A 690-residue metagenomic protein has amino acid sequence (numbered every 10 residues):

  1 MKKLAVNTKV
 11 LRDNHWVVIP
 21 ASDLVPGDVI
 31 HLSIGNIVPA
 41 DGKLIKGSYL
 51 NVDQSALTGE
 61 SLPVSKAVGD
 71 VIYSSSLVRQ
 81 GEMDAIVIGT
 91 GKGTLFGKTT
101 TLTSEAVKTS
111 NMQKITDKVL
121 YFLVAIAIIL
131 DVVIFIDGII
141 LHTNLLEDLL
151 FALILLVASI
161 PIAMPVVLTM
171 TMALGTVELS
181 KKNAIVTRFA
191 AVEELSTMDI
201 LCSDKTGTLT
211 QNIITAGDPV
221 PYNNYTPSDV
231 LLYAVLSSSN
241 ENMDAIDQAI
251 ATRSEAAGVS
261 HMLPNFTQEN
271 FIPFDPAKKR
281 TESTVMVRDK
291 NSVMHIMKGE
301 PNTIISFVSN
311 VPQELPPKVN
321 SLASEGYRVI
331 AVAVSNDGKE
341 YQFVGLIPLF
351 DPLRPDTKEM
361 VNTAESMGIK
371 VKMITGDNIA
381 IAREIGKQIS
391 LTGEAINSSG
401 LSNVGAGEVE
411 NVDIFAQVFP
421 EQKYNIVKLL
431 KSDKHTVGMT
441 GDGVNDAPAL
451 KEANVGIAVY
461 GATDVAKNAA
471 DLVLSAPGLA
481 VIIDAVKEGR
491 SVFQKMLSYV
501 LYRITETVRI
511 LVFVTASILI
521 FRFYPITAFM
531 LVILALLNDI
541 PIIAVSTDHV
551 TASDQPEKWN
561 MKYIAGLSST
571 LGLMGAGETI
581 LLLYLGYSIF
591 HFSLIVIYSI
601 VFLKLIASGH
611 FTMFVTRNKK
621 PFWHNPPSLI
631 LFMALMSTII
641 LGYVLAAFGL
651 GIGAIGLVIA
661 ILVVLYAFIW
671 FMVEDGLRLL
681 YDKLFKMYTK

Functional and structural regions predicted by a protein language model:
M1-A5, K92, T103-K182, A191 (+6 more regions): Hydrophobic alpha-helical segments characteristic of transmembrane helices in integral membrane transporters
M1-L11, F96, T100-T103, Q113 (+7 more regions): Juxtamembrane helix-loop transition segments at the membrane interface in multi-pass membrane proteins
A5-D117, D229-L231, R328-A331, N403-D413 (+1 more regions): Cytosolic catalytic regions of P-type ion-transporting ATPases
N51-D53, L57-T58, Q211-L231, K387-S390 (+4 more regions): Basic, amphipathic juxtamembrane/active-site segments that coordinate anionic phosphate or diphosphate groups
A127-L130, I134, N242, G393-M439 (+3 more regions): Membrane-embedded transport module
L141-I154, P165-V166, A184-E193, F521-L534 (+2 more regions): Membrane-water interface of transmembrane alpha-helices in multipass transporters/channels
E194-F343, L349, N362-T363, V371-K387 (+5 more regions): Cytosolic catalytic regions of ATP/NTP-dependent phosphoryl-transfer enzymes
